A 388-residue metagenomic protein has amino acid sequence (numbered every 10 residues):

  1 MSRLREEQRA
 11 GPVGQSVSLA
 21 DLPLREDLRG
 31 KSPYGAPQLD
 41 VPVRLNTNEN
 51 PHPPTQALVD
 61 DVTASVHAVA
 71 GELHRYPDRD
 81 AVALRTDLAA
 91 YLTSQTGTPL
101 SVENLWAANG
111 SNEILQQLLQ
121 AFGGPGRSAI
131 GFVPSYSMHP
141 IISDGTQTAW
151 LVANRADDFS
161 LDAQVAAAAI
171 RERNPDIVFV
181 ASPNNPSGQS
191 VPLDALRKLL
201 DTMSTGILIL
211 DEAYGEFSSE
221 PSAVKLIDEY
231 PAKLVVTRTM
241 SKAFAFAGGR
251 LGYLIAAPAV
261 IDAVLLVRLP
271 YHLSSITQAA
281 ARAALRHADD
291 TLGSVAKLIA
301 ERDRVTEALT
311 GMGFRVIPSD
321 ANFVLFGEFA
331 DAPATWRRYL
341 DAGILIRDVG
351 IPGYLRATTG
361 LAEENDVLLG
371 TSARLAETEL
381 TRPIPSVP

Functional and structural regions predicted by a protein language model:
S2-R3, D194, A334, R338-A342 (+1 more regions): PLP-dependent enzyme catalytic core of the Aspartate aminotransferase-like
E6, G14-G110, Q117: N-terminal small-domain helix-loop-helix segment of the aminotransferase-like
D40, V102, I317-F323, G350-Y354: Short Gly/Ser/Thr- and Asp/Glu-enriched loop/turn motifs at secondary-structure junctions
N46, W150-N154, D176-P183, L208-D211 (+2 more regions): Short beta-strands and strand-loop turn motifs
T55, K233-T310, F314-I317: PLP-dependent aminotransferase class I/II
E72-M203, Y214-Y230, V235, S294: Conserved core of the PLP fold type I
L298-I299, E307-A342, T359, S386-P388: Conserved PLP-binding catalytic core of the aspartate aminotransferase-like
